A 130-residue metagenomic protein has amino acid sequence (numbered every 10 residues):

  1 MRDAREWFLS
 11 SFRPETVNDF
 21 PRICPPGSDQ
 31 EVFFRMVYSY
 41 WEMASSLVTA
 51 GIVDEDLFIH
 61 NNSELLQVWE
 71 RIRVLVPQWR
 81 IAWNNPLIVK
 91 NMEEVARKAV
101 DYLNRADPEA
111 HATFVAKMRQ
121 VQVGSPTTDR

Functional and structural regions predicted by a protein language model:
M1-R130: Acidic, Ser/Pro/Thr-rich low-complexity regulatory regions and the short amphipathic helical interaction modules they
